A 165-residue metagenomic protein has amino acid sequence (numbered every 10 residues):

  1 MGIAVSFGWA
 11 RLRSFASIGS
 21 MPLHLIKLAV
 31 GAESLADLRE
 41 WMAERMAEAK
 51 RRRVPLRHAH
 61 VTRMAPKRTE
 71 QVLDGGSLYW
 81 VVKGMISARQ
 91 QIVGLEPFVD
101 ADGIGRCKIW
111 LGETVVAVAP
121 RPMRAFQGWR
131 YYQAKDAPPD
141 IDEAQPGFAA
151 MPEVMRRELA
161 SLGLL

Functional and structural regions predicted by a protein language model:
I3, I18-V61: Long, hydrophobic N-terminal alpha-helical segment
S6, S14-S17: Serine residues within intrinsically disordered or low-complexity segments
H24, D74, G105-C107: A generic structural signal for short beta-strands and their flanking turns/coil linkers
L38, G75, A88-G94, M151 (+1 more regions): Amphipathic alpha-helical interface surfaces
M46-R89: Short, well-structured hydrophobic secondary-structure segments
Q91-P138: Aromatic- and Lys/Arg-enriched surface recognition patch
R130-Q133, P139-L165: Well-ordered alpha/beta subsegment
